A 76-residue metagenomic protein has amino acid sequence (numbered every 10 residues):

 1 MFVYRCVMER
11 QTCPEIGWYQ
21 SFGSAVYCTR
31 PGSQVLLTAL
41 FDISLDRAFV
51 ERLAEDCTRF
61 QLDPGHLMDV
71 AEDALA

Functional and structural regions predicted by a protein language model:
M1-G23: Short N-terminal "domain-start" leader segments that mark the transition from disordered tails or signal peptides into
M1-V3, C13, R30-P31, R47-A48 (+2 more regions): Phox homology (PX) phosphoinositide-binding domain
Y4-V7, S33-L36, D63, E72: Aromatic-residue detector
V7-Q11, A25, V35-T38, R52: Sparse, context-dependent recognition of short Cys/His-centered cofactor- or disulfide-binding micro-motifs
I16-L36: Short aromatic-glycine-(Arg/Gly/Cys) micro-motifs in beta-strand/loop hairpins
V26, L40, E72-L75: Intrinsic disorder/low-complexity segments
Q34-A48, C57: A short, exposed loop/beta-hairpin motif centered on an aromatic-Gly-Thr core
E51-A76: Compositionally biased, intrinsically disordered linkers/stalks adjacent to structured regions
